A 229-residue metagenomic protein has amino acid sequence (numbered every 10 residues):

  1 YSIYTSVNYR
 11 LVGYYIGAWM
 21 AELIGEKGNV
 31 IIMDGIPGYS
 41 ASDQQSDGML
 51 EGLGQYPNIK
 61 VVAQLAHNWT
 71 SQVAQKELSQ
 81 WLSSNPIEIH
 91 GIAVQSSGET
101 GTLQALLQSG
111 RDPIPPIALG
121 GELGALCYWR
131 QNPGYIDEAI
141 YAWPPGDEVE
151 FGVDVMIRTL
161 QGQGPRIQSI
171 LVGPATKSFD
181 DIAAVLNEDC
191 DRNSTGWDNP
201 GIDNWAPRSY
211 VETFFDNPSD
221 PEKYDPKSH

Functional and structural regions predicted by a protein language model:
I3-S6, N29-D34, V62-Q64, H90-Q95 (+2 more regions): Structural recognition of the beta-strand scaffold that forms the well-ordered cores of secreted hydrolase catalytic
Y4-V30, V73-Q75, G121-C127, W143-G164: Hydrophobic alpha-helical segments within soluble ligand-binding/sensing domains
L11-Q64, M156-D189: An alpha-beta-alpha
G25, I59, I87, D112 (+1 more regions): Structured loop/turn residues at beta-strand edges in well-structured enzyme cores
D43-D47, K76, F151: Generic recognition of short, well-ordered alpha-helical segments
M49, A63, H67-W129: Hydrophobic alpha-helical
G52, F151-H229: Hinge/cleft segment of the Venus flytrap/periplasmic-binding protein
Y128-I136: The feature captures the short pre-catalytic strand/loop hairpin that immediately precedes and shapes the active-site
